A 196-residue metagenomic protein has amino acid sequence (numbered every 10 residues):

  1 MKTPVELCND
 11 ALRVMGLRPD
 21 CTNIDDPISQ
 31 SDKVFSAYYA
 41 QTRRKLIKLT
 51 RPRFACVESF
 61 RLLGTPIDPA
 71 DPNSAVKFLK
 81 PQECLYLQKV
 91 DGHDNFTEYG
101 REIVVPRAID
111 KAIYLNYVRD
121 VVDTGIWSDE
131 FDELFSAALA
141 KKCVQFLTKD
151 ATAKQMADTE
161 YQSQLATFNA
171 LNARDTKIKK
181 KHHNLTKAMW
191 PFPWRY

Functional and structural regions predicted by a protein language model:
M1-I24, R195-Y196: Short, intrinsically disordered N-terminal pre-domain segments
L7, D91-Y196: Internal mixed-charge
D20-D25, D68-N73, P106-K111: Intrinsically disordered, low-complexity coil segments
P27-L46, A153-A170: Short secondary-structure subsegments characteristic of cysteine-rich extracellular domains
D32-E102, W127-C143, L147: Divalent metal-cofactor coordination and adjacent catalytic microenvironments
